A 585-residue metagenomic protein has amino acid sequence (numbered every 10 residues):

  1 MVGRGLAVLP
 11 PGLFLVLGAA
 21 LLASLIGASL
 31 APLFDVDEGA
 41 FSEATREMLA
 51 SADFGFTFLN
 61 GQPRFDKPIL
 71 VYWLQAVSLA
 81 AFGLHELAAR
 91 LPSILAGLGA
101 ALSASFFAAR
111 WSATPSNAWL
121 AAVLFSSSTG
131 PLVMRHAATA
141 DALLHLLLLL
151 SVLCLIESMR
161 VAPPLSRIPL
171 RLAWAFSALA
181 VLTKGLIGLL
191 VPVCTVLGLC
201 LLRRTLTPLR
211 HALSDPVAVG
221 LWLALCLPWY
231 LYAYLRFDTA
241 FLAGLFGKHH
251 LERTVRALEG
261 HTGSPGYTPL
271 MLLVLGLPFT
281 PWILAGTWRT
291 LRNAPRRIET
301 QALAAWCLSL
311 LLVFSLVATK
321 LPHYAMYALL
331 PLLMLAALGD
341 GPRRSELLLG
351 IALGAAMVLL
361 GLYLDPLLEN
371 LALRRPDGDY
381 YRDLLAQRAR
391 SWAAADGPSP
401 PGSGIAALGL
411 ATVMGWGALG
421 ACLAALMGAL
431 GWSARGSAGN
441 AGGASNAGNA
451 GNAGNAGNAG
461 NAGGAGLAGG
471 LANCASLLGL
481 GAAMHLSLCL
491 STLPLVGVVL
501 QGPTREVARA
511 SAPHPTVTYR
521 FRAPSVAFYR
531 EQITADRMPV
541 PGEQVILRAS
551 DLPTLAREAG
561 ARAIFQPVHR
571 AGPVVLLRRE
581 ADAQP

Functional and structural regions predicted by a protein language model:
V2-S345, L362-L367, F565-V575: Membrane-integral, polyisoprenol-dependent glycosyltransferases of the GT-C/oligosaccharyltransferase superfamily
R171, G286-N446, G451-P585: Membrane-embedded architecture of ER/inner-membrane glycosylation machinery
